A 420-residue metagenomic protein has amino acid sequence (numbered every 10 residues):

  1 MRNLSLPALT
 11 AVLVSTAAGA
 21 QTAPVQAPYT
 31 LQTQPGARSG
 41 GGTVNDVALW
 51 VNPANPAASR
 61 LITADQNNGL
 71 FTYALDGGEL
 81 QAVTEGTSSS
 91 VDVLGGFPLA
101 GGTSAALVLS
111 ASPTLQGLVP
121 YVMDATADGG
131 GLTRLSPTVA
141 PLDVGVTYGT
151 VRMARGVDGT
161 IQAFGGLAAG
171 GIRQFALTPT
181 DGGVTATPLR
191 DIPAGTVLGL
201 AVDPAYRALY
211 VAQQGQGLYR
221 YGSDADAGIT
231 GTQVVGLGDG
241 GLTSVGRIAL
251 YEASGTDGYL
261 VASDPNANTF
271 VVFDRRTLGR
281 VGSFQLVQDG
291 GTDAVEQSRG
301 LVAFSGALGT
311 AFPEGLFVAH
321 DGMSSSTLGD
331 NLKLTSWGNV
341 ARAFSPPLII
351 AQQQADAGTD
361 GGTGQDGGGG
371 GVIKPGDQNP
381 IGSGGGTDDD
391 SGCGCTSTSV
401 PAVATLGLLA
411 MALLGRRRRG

Functional and structural regions predicted by a protein language model:
M1-L4, R416-G420: Positively charged n-region of N-terminal signal peptides that target proteins for export
S5, S15-A17, T33-P35: Short linear Ser/Thr-Pro motifs
P7-T16, G407-A412: Bacterial N-terminal signal peptides
T16-A18, G376-D377, A404-G407: N-terminal regions of proteins, emphasizing targeting and processing segments when present
Q21-G364, G369-N379: Sequence/structural signature of beta-propeller domains
I381-G394: Juxtamembrane low-complexity tails/linkers enriched in Ser/Thr-Pro and polybasic
G392-V403: Short, threonine-centered small-residue motifs that mark membrane-proximal processing/anchoring sites and TM-junction
P401-R418: A cross-kingdom C-terminal cell-surface attachment/processing module
